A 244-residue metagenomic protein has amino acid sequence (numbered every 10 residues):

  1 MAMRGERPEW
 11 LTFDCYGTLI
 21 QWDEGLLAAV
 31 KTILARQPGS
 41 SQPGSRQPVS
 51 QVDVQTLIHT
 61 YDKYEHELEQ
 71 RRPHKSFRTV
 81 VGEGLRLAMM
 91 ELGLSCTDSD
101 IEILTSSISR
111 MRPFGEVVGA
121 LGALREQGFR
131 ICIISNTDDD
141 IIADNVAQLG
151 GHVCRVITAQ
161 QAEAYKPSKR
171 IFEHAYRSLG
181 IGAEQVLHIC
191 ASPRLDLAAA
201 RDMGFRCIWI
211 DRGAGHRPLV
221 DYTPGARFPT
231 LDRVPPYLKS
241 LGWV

Functional and structural regions predicted by a protein language model:
M1-L11, D23, G44-R46, V52 (+5 more regions): Asp-based, Mg2+/Mn2+-dependent phosphohydrolase catalytic module
R4-G115, G122, E126-Q127: N-terminal helical cap/lid subdomain that shapes the substrate entry/recognition surface in HAD-like hydrolases
